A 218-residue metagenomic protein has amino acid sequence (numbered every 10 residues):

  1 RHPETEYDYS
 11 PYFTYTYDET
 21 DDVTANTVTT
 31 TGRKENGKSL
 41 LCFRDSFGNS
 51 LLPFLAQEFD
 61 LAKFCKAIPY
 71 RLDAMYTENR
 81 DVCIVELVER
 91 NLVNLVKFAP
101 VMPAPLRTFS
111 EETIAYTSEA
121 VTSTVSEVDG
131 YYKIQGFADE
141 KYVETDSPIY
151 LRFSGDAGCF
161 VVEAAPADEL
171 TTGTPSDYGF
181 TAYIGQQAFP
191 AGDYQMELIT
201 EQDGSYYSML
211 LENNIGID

Functional and structural regions predicted by a protein language model:
R1-D218: Extracellular glycan-modifying ectodomains
